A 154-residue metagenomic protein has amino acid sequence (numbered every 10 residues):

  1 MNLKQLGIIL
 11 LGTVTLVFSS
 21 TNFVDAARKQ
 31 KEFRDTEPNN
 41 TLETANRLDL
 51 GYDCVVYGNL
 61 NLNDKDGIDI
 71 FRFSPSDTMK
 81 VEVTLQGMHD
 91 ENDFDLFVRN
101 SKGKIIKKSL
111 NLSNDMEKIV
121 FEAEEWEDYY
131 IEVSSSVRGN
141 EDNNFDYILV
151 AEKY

Functional and structural regions predicted by a protein language model:
M1-A26: Sec-dependent N-terminal signal peptides of Gram-positive bacterial secreted proteins and lipoproteins
M1-L3, T21, P38-N39, A45 (+1 more regions): Generic cytosolic/nucleocytoplasmic N-terminal low-complexity/intrinsically disordered segments
V14-T15, D49, V150: Alpha-helical transmembrane segments and their juxtamembrane interfaces
S20-N22, D35, E127: Generic detector of short, well-ordered, non-transmembrane alpha-helical segments enriched in hydrophobic residues
V24-Y52: Predominantly extracellular/luminal regions of secreted and cell-surface proteins, especially disulfide-bonded
A27-K31, N59-N144, I148-Y154: Acidic, Ser/Thr/Pro-rich low-complexity intrinsically disordered segments
D53-G58: Short, hydrophobic/aromatic-rich segments at coil-to-beta transitions
